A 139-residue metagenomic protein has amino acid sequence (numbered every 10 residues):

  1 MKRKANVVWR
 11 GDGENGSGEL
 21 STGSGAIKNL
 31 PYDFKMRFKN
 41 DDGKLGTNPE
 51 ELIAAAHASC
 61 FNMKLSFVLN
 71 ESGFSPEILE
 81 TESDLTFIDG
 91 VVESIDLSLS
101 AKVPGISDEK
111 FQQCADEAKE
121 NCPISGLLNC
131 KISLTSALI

Functional and structural regions predicted by a protein language model:
M1-A55, N62-I139: Extended beta-strand/beta-hairpin segments
